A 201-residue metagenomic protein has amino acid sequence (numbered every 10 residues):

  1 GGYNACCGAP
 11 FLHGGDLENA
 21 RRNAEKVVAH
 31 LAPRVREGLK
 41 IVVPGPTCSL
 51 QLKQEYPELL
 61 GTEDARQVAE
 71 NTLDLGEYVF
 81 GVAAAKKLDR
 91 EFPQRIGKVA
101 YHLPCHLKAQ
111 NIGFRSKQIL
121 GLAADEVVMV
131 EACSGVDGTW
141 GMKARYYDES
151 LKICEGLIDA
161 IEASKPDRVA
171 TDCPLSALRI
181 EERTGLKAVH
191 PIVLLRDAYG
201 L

Functional and structural regions predicted by a protein language model:
G1-L201: Iron-sulfur cluster-binding electron-transfer modules in prokaryotic oxidoreductases
